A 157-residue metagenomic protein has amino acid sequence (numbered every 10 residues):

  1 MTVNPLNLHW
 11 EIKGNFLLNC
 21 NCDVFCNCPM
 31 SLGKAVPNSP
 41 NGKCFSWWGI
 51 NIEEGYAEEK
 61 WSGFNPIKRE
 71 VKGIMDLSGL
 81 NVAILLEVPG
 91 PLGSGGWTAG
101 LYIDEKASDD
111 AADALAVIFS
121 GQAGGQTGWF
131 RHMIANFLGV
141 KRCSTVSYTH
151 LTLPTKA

Functional and structural regions predicted by a protein language model:
V3-A57: N-terminal ordered "arm"
C28, T155-K156: A very general structural signal that marks isolated residues within well-ordered alpha-helical segments
G42-I134: Aromatic- and glycine-enriched beta-alpha-beta binding-site module
V82, T145-Y148: Generic structural motif
W129-T145: Surface-exposed beta-loop interaction hotspot
T149-T155: Conserved small/polar residues in nucleotide/adenosyl-binding loops
